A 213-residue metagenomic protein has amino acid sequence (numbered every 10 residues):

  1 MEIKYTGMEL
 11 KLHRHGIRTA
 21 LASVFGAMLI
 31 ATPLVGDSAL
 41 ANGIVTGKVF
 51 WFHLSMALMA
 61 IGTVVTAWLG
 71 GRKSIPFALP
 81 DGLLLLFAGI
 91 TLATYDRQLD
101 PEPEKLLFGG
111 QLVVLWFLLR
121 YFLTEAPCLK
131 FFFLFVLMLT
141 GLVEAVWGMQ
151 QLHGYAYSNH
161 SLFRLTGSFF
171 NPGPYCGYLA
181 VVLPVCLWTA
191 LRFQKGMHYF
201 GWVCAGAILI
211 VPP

Functional and structural regions predicted by a protein language model:
M1-A93, L99-L107, Q111-L139, W188-C204: Transmembrane signal-anchor hairpin modules in multi-pass inner-membrane enzymes, especially those that act on
L34-V35, F169, I210-P213: Transmembrane helix irregularities
S38-I44, Y95-D100, Q150-S168: Membrane-interface interhelical loops and short amphipathic "cap" helices that link adjacent transmembrane segments
A88-Y95, L129-S158, P174, L209-P213: Hydrophobic alpha-helical transmembrane segments
D100, F108, Q150, G177-L179: Generic hydrophobic alpha-helical membrane-span motif
Q111, L139-L142, L179, L183: Hydrophobic faces of alpha-helical transmembrane segments in multi-pass integral membrane proteins
F117, F163, A207-L209: Positions in alpha-helical segments
A156-T189: Membrane-interface segments at transmembrane-helix junctions in multi-pass inner-membrane proteins
